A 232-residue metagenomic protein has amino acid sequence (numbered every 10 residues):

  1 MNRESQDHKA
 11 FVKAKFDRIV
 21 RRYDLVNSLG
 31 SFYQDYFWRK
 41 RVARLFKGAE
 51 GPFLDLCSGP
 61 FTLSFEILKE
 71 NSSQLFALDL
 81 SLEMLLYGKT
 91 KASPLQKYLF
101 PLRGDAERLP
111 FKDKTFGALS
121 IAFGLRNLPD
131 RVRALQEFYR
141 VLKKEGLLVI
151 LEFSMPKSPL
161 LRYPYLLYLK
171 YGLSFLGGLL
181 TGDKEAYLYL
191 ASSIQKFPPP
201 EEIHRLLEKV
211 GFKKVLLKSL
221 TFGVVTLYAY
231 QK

Functional and structural regions predicted by a protein language model:
M1-R22, L169, L180: N-terminal, positively charged/glycine-rich alpha-helical extensions of SAM-dependent methyltransferases
F32-E50, E66: Conserved alpha-helix/loop element of class I SAM-dependent methyltransferases that forms part of the SAM/SAH-binding
L54-R108: Class I SAM-dependent methyltransferase SAM/SAH-binding core
E107-A118: A short acidic, Gly/Pro-enriched loop at the edge of an enzyme's catalytic core that lines a small-molecule cofactor
G117-D130: A short SAM/SAH-binding and catalytic strip from SAM-dependent methyltransferases
V132-L147: A short glycine-rich, Lys/Arg-flanked "PGG" loop and its adjoining helix->strand segment in the class I
S154-L206, L216: C-terminal alpha-helical "lid/dimerization" subdomain adjacent to the S-adenosyl-L-methionine
G211-K232: Core SAM-dependent methyltransferase catalytic element
